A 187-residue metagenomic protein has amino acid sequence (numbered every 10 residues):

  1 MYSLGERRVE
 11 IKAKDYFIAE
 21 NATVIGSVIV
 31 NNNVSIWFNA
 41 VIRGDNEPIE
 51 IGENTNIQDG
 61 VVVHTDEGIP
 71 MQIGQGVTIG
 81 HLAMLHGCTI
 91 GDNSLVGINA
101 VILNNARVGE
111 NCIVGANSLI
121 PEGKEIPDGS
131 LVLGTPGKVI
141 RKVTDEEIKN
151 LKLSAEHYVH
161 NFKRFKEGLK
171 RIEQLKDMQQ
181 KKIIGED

Functional and structural regions predicted by a protein language model:
M1-A13, D45, E53, D59-G60 (+3 more regions): Glycine-rich hexapeptide-repeat left-handed beta-helix
I11-T65: A positional/architectural concept
G68: Short, Lys/Arg-rich nucleic-acid/phosphate-binding segment
